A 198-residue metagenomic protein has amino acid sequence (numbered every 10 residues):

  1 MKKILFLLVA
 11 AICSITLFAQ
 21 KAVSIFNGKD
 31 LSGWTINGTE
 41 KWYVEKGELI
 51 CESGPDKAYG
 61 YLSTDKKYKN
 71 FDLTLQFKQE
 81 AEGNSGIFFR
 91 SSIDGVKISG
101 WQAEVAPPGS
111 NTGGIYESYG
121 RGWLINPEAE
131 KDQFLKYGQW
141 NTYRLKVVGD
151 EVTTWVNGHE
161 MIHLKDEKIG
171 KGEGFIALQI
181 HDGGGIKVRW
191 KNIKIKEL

Functional and structural regions predicted by a protein language model:
M1-K21: Bacterial Sec-dependent N-terminal signal peptides
Q20-L198: Carbohydrate-interacting regions of secretory-pathway proteins
